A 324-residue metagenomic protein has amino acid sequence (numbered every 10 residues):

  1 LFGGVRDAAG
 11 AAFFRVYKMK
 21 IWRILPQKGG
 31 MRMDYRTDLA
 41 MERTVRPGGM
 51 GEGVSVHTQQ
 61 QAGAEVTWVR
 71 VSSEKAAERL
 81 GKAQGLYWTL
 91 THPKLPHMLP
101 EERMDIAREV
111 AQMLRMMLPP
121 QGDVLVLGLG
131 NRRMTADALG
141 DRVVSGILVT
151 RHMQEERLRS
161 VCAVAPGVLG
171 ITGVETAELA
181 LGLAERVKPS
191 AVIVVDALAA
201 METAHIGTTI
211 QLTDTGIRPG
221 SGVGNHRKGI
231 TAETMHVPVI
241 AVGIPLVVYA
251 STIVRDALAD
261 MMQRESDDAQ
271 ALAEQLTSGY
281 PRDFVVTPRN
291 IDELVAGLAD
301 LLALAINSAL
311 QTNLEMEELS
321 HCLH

Functional and structural regions predicted by a protein language model:
A12-R32: Short, Lys/Arg-enriched N-terminal segments with co-localized hydrophobic residues within the first ~10-30 amino acids
G30-Q84, H97: N-terminal amphipathic/basic leader segments beginning at the initiator methionine
K75-L118: An N-terminal, well-structured beta->alpha segment
T91-P93, D123-M134, A163-G167: Short glycine-rich or small-residue beta-strand-to-loop segments that form or flank ligand, phosphate, metal/Fe-S
E109, M113, T135-H152, T209-R218: A glycine- and small-aliphatic-rich helix-loop capping segment at beta-alpha/alpha-beta transitions that lines
R142-T172: Long, charge-dense
S160-V161, G167-A191, A197: Catalytic-core regions of hydrolytic enzymes
V164-A165, V194-H324: A structural signal for small-residue-enriched, beta-sheet-centric alpha/beta enzyme cores and oligomeric scaffold folds
